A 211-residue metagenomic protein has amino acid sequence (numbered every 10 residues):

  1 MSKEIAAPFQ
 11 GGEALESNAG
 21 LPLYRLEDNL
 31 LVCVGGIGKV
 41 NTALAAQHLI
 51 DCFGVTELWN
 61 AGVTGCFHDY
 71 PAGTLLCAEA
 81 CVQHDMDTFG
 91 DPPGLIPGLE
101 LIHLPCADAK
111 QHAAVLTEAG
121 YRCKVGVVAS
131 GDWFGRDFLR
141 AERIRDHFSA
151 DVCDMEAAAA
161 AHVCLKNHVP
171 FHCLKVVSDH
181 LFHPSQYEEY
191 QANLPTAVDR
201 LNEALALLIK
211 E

Functional and structural regions predicted by a protein language model:
M1, G65-F67, C81-V82, S130-D132 (+2 more regions): Glycine-rich beta-alpha junction loops
M1-C106: Metabolite-binding pocket within alpha/beta catalytic cores that recognizes anionic/polar moieties
C33, W59, L76, K124-A129 (+1 more regions): Hydrophobic/aromatic beta-strand patches that form the interior of the parallel beta-sheet core in alpha/beta enzyme
T56-N60, V152-D154, C173: Short glycine-aspartate micro-motif
F89-V152, A159-V163, N167: Active-site rim beta-loop-alpha module in soluble metabolic enzymes
A158-A192: Zn-dependent metallopeptidase/amidohydrolase metal-coordination segment
L181-E211: His/Asp/Glu-rich mid-to-C-terminal helical/loop segments that flank catalytic regions of hydrolases
